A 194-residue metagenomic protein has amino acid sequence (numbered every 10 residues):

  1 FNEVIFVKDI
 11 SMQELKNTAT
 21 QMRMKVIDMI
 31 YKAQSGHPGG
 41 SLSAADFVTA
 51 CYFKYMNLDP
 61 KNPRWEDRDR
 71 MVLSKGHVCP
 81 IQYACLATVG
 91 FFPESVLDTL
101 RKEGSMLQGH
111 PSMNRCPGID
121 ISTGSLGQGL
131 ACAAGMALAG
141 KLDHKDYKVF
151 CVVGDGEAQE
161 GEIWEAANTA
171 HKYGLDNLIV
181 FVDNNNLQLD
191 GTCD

Functional and structural regions predicted by a protein language model:
F1-V7: Short, Lys/Arg-enriched N-terminal segments with co-localized hydrophobic residues within the first ~10-30 amino acids
K8-S11, N17-T20, M24, A44: Flexible, compositionally biased loop and terminal segments
S11-M12, K32-A33, D67-R68, C151-V152 (+1 more regions): A short, structure-level motif marking secondary-structure boundaries and short turns
Q13-N17, D190-C193: Alpha-helix capping and helix-loop boundary segments enriched in small/acidic/polar residues
A19-S35, D183-N184: N-terminal capping segment at the start of a domain
V26-M29, S41-K172: Cofactor-binding active-site loop characterized by glycine-rich and histidine/acidic residues
K172-D194: A short, conserved beta-to-alpha structural element at the edge of catalytic cores that scaffolds binding
